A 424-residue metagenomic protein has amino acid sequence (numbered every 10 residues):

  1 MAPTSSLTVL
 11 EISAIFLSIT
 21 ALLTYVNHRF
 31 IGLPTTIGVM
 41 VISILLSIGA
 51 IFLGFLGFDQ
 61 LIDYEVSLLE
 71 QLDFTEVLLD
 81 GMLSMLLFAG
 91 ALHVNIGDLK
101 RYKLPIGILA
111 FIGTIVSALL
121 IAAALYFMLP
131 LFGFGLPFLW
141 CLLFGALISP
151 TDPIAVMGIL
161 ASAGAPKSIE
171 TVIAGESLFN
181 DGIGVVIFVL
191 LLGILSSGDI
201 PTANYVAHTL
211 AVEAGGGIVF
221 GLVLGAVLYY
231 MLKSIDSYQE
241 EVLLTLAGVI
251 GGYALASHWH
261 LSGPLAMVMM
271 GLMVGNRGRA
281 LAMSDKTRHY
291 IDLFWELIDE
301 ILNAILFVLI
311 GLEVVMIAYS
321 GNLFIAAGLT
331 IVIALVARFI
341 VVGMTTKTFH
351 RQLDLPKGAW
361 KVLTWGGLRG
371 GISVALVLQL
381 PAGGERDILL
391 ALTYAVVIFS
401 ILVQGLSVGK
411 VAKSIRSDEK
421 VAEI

Functional and structural regions predicted by a protein language model:
M1-I424: Transmembrane helical cores of multi-pass secondary ion antiporters/exchangers
